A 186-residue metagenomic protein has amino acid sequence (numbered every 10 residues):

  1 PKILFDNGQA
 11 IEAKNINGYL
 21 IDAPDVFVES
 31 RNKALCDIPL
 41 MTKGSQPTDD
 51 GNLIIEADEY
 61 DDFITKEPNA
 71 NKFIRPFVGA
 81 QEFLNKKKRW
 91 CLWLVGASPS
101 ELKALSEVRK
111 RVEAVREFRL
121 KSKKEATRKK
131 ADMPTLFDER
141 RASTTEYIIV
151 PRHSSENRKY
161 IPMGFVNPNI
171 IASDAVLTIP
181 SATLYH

Functional and structural regions predicted by a protein language model:
P1: Contiguous mid-protein beta-loop-alpha structural module that forms a pocket-lining wall or clamp of enzyme active
L4-H186: Polybasic, glycine- and aromatic-enriched phosphate-binding surface used to engage nucleic acids
